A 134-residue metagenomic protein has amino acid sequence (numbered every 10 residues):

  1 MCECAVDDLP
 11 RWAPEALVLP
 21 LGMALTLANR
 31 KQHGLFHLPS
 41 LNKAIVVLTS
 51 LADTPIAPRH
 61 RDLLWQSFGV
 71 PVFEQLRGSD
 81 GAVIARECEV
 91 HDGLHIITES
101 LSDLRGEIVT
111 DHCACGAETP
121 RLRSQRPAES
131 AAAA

Functional and structural regions predicted by a protein language model:
M1-A134: Active-site glycine/GP-rich loop and adjacent strand/helix microenvironment that borders small-molecule binding pockets
